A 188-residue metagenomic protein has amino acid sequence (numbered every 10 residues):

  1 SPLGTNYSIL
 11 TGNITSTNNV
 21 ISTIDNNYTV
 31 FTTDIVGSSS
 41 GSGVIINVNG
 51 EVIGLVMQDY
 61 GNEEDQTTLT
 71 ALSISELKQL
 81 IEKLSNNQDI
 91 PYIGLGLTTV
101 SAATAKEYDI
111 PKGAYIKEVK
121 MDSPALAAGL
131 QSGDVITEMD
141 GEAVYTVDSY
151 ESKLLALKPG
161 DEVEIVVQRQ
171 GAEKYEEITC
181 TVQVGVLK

Functional and structural regions predicted by a protein language model:
S1-P2, Q58, G141-E142, L155 (+1 more regions): Short, surface-exposed secondary-structure boundary micro-motifs
P2-G12, I21-I81: Active-site loop architecture of trypsin-fold serine endopeptidases
L10-T15, N27-F31, V48-I53, D89-G96 (+4 more regions): Envelope-exposed proteins and targeting segments
T15-I24, S101-A103, L187: Short, conserved beta-turn/loop elements at beta-strand boundaries and strand-helix junctions
D34-G37, G43, G96-E138, E142-Y145: PDZ/PDZ-like domain segments forming the peptide/carboxylate-binding groove, activating on the N-terminal beta-strands
G43-I46, E118, E164-V167: Cytosolic beta-strand hydrophobic patch enriched in CBS
V52-Y108, Y175, V186-K188: C-terminal cap/linker of serine protease catalytic domains
E82-Y92, T104, L126, Q131 (+2 more regions): PDZ-domain C-terminal substructure recognizer with occasional recognition of PDZ-binding tails
